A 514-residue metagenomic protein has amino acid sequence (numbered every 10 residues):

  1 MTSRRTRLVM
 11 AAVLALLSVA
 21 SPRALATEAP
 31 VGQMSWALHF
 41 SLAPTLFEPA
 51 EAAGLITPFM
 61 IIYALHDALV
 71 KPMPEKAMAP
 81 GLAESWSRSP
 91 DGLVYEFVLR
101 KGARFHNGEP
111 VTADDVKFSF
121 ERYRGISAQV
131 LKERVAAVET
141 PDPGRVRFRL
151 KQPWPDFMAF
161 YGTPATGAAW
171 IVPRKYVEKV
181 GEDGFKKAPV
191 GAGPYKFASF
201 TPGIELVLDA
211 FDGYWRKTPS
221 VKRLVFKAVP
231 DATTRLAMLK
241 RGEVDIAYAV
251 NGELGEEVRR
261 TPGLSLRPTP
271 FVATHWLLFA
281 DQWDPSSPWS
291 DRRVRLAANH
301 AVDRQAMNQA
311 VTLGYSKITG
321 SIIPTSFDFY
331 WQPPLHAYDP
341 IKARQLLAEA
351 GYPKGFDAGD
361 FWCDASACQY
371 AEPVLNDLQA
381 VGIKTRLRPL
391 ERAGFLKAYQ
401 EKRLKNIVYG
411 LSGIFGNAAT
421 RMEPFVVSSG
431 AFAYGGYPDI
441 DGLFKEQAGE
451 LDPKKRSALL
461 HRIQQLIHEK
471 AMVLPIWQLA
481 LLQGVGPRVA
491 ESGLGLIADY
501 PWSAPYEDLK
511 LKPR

Functional and structural regions predicted by a protein language model:
R23, A29, V130-Y176: Surface-exposed binding/hinge segments that line and control ligand-binding clefts or catalytic entry sites
A29, E84-S127, P141-R147, R235-M238 (+1 more regions): Aromatic- and charge-enriched surface segment that lines or borders ligand/interaction sites
V31, L38, T201, R267-P270 (+4 more regions): Detector for C-terminal structural segments
A37-P90, E121, V190-G191: N-terminal lobe/hinge region of extracytoplasmic solute-binding protein
F40-F59, L82-A83, E109, F157-G167 (+4 more regions): A structural "hinge/loop" feature
Y63, M73-A77, P164-P219, R223 (+4 more regions): Gly/Pro-rich hinge or "lid" segments in bacterial periplasmic/extracellular proteins
R100, R122, F211-E257, K384-R386: Ligand-site clamp/hinge motif
P285, R292, K317-E349, A367-Q369: Structural transition elements
